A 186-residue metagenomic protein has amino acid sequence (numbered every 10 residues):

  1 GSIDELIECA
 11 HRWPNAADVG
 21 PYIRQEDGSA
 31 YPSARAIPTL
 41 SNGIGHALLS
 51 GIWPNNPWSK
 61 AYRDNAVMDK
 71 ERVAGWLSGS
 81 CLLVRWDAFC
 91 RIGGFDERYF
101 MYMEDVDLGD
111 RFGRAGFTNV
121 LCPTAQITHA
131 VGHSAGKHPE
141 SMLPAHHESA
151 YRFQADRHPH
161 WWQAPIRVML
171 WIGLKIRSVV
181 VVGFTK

Functional and structural regions predicted by a protein language model:
G1-A34: Conserved donor NDP-sugar-binding/catalytic core segment of glycosyltransferases
D4-L6, A66-Q126: A short, conserved alpha-helix in the catalytic core of glycosyltransferases
P21, P38-G75: Short, flexible, basic/aromatic active-site loop/helix in glycosyltransferases
P21-I23, G79, E104, G132: Histidine-centered beta-alpha loop that forms part of the nucleotide-sugar donor binding/catalytic region in diverse
S33, G43, A47, R91-I92 (+3 more regions): Residues that scaffold the ATP/ADP-binding catalytic core of kinase and kinase-like folds
A34-L40, K137-E140: Short, hinge-like loop/turn segments at secondary-structure boundaries
G109-T185: Active-site-adjacent helix/loop segment of glycosyltransferases that harbors family-specific signature motifs
